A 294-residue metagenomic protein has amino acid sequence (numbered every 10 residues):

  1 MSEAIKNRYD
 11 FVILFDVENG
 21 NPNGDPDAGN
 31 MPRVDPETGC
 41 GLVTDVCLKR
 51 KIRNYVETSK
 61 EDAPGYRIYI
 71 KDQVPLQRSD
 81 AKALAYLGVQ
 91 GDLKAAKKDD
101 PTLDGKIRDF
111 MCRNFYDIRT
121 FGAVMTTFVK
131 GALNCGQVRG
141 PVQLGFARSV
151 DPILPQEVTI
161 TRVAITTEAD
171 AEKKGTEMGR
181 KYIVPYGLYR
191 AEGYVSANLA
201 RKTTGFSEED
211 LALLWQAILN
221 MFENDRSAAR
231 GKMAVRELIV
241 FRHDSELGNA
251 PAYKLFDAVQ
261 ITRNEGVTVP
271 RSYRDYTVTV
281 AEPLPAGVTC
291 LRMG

Functional and structural regions predicted by a protein language model:
M1-G294: RNA-binding basic/glycine-rich loop and surface signature characteristic of RAMP-family CRISPR effectors
